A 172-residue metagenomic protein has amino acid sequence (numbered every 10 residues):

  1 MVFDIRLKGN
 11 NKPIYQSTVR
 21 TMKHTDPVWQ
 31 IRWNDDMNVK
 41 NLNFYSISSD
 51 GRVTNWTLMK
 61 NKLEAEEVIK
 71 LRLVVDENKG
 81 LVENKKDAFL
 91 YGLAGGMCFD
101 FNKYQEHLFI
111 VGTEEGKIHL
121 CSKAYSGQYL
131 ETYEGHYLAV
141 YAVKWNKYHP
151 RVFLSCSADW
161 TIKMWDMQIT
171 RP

Functional and structural regions predicted by a protein language model:
M1, Y45, F109-I110, L154: Structural core positions within WD40/WD-like beta-propeller blades
M1-R6, I31, V53-L58, I118-S122 (+1 more regions): WD40-repeat beta-propellers
K8-S17, N61-K70, V75-E77, L81 (+2 more regions): Beta-strand initiation motifs
N10-N38: Asp-box/WD-like beta-propeller blade repeats and closely related beta-sheet repeat scaffolds
T18-V28, K70-E83, A88-G96, Y133-V140 (+1 more regions): WD40/WD-repeat beta-propeller blade N-cap
I31-N41, Y91-L93, D100-E106, Y125 (+1 more regions): Loop/turn segments within WD40 beta-propeller blades
I47-D50, G112-E115, S155-D159: Conserved strand-to-loop turn within each blade of WD40 beta-propeller repeats
A139-M164, R171: Tandem repeat protein-protein interaction scaffolds, dominated by ankyrin-repeat arrays but also generalizing to other
